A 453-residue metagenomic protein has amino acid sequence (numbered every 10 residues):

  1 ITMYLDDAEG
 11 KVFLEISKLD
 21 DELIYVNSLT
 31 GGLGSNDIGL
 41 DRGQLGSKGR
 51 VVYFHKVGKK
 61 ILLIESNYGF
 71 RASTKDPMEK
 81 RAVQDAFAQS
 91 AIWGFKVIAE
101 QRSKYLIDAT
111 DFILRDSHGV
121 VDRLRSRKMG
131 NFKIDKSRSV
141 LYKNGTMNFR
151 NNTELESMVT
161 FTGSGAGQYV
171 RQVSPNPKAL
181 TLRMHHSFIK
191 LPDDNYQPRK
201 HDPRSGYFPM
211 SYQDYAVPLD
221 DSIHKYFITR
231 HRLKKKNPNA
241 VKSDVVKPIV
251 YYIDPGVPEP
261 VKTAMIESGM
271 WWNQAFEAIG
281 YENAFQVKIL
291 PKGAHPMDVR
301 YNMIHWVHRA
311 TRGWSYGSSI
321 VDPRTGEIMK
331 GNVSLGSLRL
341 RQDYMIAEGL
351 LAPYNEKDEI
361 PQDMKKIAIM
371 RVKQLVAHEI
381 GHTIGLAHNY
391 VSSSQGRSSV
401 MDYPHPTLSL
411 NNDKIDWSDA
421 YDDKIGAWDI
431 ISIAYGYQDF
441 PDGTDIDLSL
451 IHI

Functional and structural regions predicted by a protein language model:
I1-V257, A275, I289-Q342, A347-M364 (+1 more regions): Auxiliary tRNA-acceptor-end handling modules of aminoacyl-tRNA synthetases
S17, A275-I279, E379, T383 (+1 more regions): Structured segments of extracytoplasmic/periplasmic soluble domains in secreted or envelope-associated proteins
D21, P258-A284: Zn2+-dependent metallopeptidase catalytic core
T74-K75, T263, Y344-M345, N411-I415: Short conserved micro-motifs at the rims of enzyme active sites and ligand-binding pockets
V261-S268, A368, V372, V376: Stable alpha-helical elements in mature extracytoplasmic
M270-N273, Q374-L386: Active-site recognition of the HExxH zinc-binding catalytic motif
A275-G293, Y390-V391: Short, well-structured beta-strand/strand-turn elements
Q395-I451: Conserved catalytic/binding loops enriched for acidic/polar residues
